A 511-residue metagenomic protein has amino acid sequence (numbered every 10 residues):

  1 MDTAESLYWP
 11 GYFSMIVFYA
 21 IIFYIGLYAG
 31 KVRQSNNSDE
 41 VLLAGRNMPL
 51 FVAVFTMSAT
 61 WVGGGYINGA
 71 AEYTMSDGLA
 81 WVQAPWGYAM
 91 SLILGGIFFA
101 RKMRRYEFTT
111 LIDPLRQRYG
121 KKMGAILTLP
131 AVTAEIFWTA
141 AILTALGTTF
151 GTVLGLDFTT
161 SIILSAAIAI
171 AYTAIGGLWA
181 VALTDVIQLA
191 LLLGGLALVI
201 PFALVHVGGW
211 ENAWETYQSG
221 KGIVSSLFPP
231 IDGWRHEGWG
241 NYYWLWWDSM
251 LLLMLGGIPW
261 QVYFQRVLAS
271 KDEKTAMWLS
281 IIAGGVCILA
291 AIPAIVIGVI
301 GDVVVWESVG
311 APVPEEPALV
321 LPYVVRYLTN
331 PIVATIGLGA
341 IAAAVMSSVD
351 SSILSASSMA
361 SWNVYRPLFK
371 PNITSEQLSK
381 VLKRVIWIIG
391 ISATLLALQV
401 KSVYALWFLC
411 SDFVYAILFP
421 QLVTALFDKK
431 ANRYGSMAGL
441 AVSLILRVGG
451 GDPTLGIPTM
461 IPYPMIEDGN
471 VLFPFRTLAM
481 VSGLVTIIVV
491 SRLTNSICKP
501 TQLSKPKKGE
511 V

Functional and structural regions predicted by a protein language model:
M1-V511: Membrane-embedded helix-loop-helix hairpins and adjacent transmembrane boundary segments in multi-pass transporters
